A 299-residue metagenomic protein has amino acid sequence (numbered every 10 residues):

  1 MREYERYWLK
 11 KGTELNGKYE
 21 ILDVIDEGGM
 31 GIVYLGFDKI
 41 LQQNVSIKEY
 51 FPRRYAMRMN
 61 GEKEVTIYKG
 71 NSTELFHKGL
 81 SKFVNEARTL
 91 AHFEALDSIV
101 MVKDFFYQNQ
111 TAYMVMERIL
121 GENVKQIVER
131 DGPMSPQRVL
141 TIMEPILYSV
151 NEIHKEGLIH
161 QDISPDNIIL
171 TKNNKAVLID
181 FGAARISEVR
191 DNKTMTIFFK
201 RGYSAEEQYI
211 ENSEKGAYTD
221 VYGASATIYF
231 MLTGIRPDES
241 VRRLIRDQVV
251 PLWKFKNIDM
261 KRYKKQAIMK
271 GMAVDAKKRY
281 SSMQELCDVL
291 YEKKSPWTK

Functional and structural regions predicted by a protein language model:
N60-H92: AlphaC helix of the eukaryotic protein kinase fold
D104-F105: Activation-segment/catalytic-loop signature of the eukaryotic protein kinase fold
Q108-N123, I127: Conserved short submotifs of the Hanks-type protein kinase catalytic core that shape the nucleotide-binding pocket
I142-M143: Activation segment signature within eukaryotic-like protein kinase domains
I146-L158: Protein kinase catalytic-loop region centered on the HRD/HxD motif
K193-Q208: Conserved activation segment of eukaryotic-like protein kinases, specifically the C-terminal portion of the activation
I258-V274: Conserved C-terminal C-lobe helix
